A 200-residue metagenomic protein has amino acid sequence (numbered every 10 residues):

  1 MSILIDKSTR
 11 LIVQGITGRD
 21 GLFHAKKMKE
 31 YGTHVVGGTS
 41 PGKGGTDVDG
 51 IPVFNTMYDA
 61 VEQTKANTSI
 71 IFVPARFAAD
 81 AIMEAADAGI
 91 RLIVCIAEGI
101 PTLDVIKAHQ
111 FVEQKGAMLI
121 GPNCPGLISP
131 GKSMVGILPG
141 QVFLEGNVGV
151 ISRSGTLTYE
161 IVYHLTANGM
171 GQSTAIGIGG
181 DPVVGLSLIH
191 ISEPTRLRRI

Functional and structural regions predicted by a protein language model:
V13, G37-S40, I93-C95, M118-N123 (+3 more regions): General beta-strand structural signal in soluble alpha/beta enzymes
A25, M57, I82-A86, V162 (+1 more regions): Generic hydrophobic/aromatic pocket-lining and core-packing "Φ" positions
E30-V48, G179: NAD(P)-binding Rossmann-fold cofactor-contacting core
V48-Q63, I70-A79, S187-L188: Glycine-rich, highly charged phosphate/nucleotide-binding loops
Q63, R76-A97: Rossmann-fold NAD(P) dinucleotide-binding segment
G99-A117: Rossmann-fold NAD(P)-binding glycine/threonine-rich loop
G146-L188: Short glycine-cluster motifs
S187-I200: Residue-level detector of conserved catalytic or cofactor/ligand-binding positions in enzyme active sites
